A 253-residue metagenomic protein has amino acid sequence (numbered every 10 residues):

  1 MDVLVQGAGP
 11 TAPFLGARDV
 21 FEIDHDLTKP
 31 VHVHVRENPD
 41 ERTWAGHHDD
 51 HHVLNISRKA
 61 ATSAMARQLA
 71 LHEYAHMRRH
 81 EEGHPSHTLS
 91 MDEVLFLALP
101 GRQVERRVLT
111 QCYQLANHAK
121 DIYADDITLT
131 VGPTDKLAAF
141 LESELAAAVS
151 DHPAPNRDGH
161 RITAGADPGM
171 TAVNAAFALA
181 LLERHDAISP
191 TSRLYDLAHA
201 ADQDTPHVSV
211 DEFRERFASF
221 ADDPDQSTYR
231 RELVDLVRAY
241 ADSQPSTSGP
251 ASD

Functional and structural regions predicted by a protein language model:
M1-D50, A61-S63, T110-C112, A241-P245 (+1 more regions): Auxiliary, metal-adjacent structural segments of Zn-dependent hydrolase domains
L54-A70: Short pre-active-site segment immediately N-terminal to the catalytic Zn-binding motif
A64-M65, R79-Q114: Post-HEXXH active-site segment of zinc metalloproteases
A66, V108-K120, D167, T171: Short, well-structured alpha-helical patches and their helix-loop capping segments that border functional surfaces
L69, E73-M77, E81: Catalytic glutamate of the conserved HExxH
A98-Q111, I122, T130, L145 (+1 more regions): A long, hydrophobic alpha-helical segment
Q114-T134: An active-site-proximal "capping" alpha-helix that borders the catalytic cofactor pocket
D135-D253: Pan-zinc metallopeptidase signature
